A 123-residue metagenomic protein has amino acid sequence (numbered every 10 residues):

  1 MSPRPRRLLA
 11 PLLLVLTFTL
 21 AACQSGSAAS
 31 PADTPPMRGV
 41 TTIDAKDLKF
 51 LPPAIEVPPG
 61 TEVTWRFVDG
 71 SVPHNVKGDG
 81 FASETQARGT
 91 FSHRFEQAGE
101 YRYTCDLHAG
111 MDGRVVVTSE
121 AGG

Functional and structural regions predicted by a protein language model:
S2-G123: Extracytoplasmic copper-binding redox domains, predominantly the cupredoxin/blue-copper superfamily
